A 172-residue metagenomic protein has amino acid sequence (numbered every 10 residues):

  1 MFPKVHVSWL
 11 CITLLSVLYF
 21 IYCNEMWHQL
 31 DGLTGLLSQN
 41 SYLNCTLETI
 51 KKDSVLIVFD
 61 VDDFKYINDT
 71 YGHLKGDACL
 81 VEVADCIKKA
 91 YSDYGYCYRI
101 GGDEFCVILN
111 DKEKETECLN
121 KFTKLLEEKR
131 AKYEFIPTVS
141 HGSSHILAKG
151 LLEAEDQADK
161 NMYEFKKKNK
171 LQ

Functional and structural regions predicted by a protein language model:
F2-G32, N40-S54: Signal-transducing coiled-coil linker helices
S38-V55, D62-K88, Y98-G102, C106 (+2 more regions): Conserved long alpha-helical elements within nucleotide-processing catalytic cores of c-di-GMP signaling and class III
L56, F105, V139-S143: A structural signal for short, well-ordered beta-strand segments
D69, I108-K112, I146-L147: Residue-level recognition of strand-loop junctions within catalytic nucleotide-signaling folds
C79, C106-K124: Short helix/loop segment flanking the catalytic signature motif in cyclic-nucleotide metabolism enzymes
L119-A131, S140-Q172: Catalytic-core segments of nucleotide cyclases and related cyclic-nucleotide turnover enzymes
F135-P137: PAS-family sensory domains
